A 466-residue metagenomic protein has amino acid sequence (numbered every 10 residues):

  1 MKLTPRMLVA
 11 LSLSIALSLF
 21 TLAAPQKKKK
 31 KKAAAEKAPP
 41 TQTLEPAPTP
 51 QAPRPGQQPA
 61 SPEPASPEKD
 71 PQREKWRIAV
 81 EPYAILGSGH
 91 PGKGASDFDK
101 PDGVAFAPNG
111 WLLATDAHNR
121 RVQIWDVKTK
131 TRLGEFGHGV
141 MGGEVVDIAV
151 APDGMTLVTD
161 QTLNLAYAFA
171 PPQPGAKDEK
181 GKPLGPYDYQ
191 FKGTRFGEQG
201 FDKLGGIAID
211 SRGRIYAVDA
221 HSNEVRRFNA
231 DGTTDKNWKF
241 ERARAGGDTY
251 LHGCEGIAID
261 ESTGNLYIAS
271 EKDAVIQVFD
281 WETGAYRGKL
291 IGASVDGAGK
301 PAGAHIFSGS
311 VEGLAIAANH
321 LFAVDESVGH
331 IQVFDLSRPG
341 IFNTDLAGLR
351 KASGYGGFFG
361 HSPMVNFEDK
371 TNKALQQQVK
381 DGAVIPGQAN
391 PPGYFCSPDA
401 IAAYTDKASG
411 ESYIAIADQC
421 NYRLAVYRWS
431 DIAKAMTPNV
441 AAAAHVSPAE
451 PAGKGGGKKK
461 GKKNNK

Functional and structural regions predicted by a protein language model:
P64-D97, K380-G387: A short helix->beta-strand "capping" segment at the edge of beta-propeller domains
E74-S88, L133-G137, K177-T194, D235-A243 (+3 more regions): Beta-propeller fold detector
G94-P108, G139-P152, R195-R212, R244-S262 (+3 more regions): Beta-rich, blade/repeat-based domains predominating in secreted/periplasmic proteins but also intracellular
W111-L113, M155-V158, R214-A217, N265-I268 (+2 more regions): Conserved beta-propeller blade signature
A117-H118, Q161-T162, A220-H221, E271-K272 (+4 more regions): Short loop/turn segments immediately following the C-termini of beta-strands
D126-K130, A170-P174, N229-T233, D280-G284 (+2 more regions): Short loop/turn segments that connect beta-strands within beta-propeller blades
C396-G453: Blade-level signature of beta-propeller repeat domains, shared across WD40, Kelch, NHL, RCC1 and BNR/Asp-box propellers
